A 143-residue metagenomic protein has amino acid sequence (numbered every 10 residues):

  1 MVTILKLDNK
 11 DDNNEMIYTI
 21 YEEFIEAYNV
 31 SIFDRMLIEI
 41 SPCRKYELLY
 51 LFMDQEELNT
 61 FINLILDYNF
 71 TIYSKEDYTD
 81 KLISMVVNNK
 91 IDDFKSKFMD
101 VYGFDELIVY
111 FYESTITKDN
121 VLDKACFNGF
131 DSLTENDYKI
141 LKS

Functional and structural regions predicted by a protein language model:
M1-K97: Selected N-terminal structured segments and early membrane-anchoring regions
M85-T115, Y138: Long, low-complexity intrinsically disordered linkers/tails
L107-S143: Eukaryotic low-complexity, mixed-charge intrinsically disordered interaction/regulatory segments enriched in acidic
